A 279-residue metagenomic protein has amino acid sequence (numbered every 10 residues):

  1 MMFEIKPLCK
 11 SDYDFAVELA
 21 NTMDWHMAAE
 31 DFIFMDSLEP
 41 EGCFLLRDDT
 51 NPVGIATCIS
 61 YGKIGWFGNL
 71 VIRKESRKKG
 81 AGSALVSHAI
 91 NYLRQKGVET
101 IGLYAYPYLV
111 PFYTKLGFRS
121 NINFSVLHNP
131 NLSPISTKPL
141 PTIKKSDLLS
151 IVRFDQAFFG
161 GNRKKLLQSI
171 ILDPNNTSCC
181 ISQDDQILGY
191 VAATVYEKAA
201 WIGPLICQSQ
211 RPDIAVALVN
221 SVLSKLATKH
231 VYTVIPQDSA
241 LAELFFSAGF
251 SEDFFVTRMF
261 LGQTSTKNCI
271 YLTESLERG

Functional and structural regions predicted by a protein language model:
M1-D31, F124, S133-N162, A199 (+1 more regions): Short amphipathic alpha-helix that is part of the acyltransferase structural core
A28, F34-G54, W66, N123 (+1 more regions): A short helix-loop-beta-strand connector motif used in the catalytic cores of GNAT acetyltransferases and, in some
L45, N51-I59, W66-V71, Q186-V195 (+1 more regions): Conserved beta-strand in the GNAT
I72, K78-N91, K115, R211-S224 (+1 more regions): Conserved acetyl-CoA-binding loop-helix of GNAT-fold acetyltransferases
L93-A105, L226-Q237: Conserved GNAT acetyl-CoA-binding A-motif
R94, F118-A200: Amide-forming acyltransferase catalytic core, primarily the GNAT-like/NAT-type and related acyltransferase folds
L116-I135, Y232-G279: Active-site/acyl-donor-binding loops of N-acyltransferases
L188-T194, K198-V234: Flexible loop/N-cap segments at domain edges
